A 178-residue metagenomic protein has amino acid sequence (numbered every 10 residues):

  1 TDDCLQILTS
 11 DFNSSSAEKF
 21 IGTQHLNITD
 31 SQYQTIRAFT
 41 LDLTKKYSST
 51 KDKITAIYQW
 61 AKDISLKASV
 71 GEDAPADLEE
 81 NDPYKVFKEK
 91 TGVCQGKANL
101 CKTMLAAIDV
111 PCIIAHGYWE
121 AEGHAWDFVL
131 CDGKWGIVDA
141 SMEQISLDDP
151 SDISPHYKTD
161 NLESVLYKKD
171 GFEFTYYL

Functional and structural regions predicted by a protein language model:
T1, D82, T159-N161: Helix N-cap / beta->alpha transition motif
T1-F12: Intrinsically disordered, low-complexity N-terminal segments that are enriched in acidic
L8-T9, A17-Q24: Flexible, polar/low-complexity N-terminal or interdomain linker segments that lie immediately upstream of folded
K19, D149-L178: Low-complexity, Gly/Ser/Thr/Pro-rich intrinsically disordered linker/tail segments
G22-V86, F174: Secondary-structure boundary elements
K53-I57, A61, K90-L105: Active-site nucleophilic cysteine motif
A68-T91, A98, P111-E122: Catalytic cysteine-centered active-site loop
G96-L162: Hydrophobic/aromatic-rich core segments of domains that either
